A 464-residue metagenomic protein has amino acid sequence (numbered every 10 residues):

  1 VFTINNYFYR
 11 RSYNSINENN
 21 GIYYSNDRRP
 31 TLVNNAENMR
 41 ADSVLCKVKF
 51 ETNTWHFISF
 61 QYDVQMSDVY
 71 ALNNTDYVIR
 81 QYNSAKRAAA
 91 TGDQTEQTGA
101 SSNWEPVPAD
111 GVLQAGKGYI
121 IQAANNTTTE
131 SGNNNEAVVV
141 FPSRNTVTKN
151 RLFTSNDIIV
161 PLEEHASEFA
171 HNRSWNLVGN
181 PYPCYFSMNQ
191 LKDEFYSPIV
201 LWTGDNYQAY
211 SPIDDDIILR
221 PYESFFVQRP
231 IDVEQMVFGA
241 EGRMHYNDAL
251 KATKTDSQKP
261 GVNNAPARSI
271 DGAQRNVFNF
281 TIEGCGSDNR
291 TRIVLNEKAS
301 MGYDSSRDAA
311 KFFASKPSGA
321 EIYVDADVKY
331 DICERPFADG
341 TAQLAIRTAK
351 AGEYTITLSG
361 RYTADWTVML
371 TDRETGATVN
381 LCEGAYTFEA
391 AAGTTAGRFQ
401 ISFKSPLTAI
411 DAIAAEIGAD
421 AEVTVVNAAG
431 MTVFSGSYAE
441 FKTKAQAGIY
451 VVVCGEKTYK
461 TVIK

Functional and structural regions predicted by a protein language model:
V1-N53: Extracellular beta-strand-rich, repetitive "passenger/adhesive" scaffolds that bind or process carbohydrates
A36-N38, Y77, T127: Conserved glycine(s) in the ABC-transporter nucleotide-binding domain "signature"
T52-M66, L72-N74, Q81-Q114, G118-Q446 (+1 more regions): Compositionally biased Ser/Thr/Gly- and acidic/asparagine-rich, proline-interspersed low-complexity stretches
G448-Y450: Conserved Ig-like domain signature around the intradomain disulfide
V452-C454: Conserved structural position at the C-terminal beta-strand of extracellular beta-sandwich adhesion modules
